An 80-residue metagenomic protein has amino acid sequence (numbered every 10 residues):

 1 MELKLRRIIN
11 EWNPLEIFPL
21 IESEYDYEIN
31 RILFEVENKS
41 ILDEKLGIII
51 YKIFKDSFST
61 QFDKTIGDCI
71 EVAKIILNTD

Functional and structural regions predicted by a protein language model:
M1-D80: Charged, amphipathic alpha-helical regulatory modules used for macromolecular assembly or allosteric control
